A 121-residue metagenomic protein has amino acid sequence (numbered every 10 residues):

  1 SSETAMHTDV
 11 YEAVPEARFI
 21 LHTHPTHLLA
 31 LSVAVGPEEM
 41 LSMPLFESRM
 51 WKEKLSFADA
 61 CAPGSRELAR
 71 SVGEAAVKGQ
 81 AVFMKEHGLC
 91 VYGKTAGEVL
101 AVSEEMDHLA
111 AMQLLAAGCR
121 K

Functional and structural regions predicted by a protein language model:
S1-K121: Glycine-rich flexible loops
